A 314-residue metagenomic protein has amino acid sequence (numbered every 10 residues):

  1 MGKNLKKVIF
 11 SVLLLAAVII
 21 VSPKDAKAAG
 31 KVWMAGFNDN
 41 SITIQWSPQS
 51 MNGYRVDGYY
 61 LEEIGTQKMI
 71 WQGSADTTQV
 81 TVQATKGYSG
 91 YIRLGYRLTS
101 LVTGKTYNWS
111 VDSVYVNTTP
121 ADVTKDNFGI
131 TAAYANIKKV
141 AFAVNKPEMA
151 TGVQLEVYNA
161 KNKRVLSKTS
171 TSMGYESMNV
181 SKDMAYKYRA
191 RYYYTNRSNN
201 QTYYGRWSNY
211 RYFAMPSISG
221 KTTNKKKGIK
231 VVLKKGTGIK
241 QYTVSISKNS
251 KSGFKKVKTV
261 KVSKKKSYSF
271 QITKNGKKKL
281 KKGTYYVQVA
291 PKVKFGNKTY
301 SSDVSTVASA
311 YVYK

Functional and structural regions predicted by a protein language model:
G2-D25: Sec-dependent N-terminal signal peptides of Gram-positive bacterial secreted proteins and lipoproteins
K27-M51, T106-E148, T202-G238, T299-K314: Pro/Thr/Ser/Gly-rich low-complexity, intrinsically disordered linker/stalk tracts
I44, V140-V144, V153-V157, Y188 (+3 more regions): Fold-core signature of tandem repeat domains
Q49-G65, N145-A160, K234-V257: Solvent-exposed loop/turn segments flanking beta-strands in beta-repeat/beta-sandwich domains
I70-D76, S167-S172, T259-K264: Short beta-strand segments within Ig-like beta-sandwich modules, predominantly Fibronectin type-III
Q79-G87, M173-M184, K265-K282: Signal that preferentially marks extracellular ectodomain short beta-strand elements of beta-sandwich modules
T85-G104, V180-S198, K279-K298: Beta-strand-rich modules
I246-L280, F295-T306: Extended, well-structured beta-strand/loop surface patches that form recognition or cofactor-anchoring regions within
